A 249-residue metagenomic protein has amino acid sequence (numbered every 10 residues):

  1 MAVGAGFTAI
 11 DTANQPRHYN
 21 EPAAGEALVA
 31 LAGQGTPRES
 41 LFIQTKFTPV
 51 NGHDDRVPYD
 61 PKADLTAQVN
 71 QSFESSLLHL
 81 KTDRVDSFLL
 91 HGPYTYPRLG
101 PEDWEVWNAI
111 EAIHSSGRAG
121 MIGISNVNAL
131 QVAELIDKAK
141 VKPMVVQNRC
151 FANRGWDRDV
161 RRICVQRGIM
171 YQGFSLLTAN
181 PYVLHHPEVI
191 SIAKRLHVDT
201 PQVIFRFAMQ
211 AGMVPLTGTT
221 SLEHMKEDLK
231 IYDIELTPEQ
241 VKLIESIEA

Functional and structural regions predicted by a protein language model:
M1-T45, A109, A179: N-terminal binding-site loop/beta-alpha segment at the start of enzyme catalytic domains that lines or forms
M1-V3, K62-L80, L130-A133, G155-W156: Short, acidic/polar
I10, V85, I122: Glycine-centered flexible beta-alpha turn that most often forms the glycine-rich phosphate-binding loop
A24, V69, F73, D103-V106 (+1 more regions): Aromatic/hydrophobic pocket-lining residues that form the small-molecule binding cavity in soluble enzyme cores
E39-T66, H91: Structural motif corresponding to the early beta-alpha repeats
L77-R98: Active-site groove signature of glycoside hydrolases
G92-A249: Beta/alpha (TIM)-barrel catalytic core signal, keyed to glycine-rich beta->alpha loops juxtaposed to Asp/Glu that bind
